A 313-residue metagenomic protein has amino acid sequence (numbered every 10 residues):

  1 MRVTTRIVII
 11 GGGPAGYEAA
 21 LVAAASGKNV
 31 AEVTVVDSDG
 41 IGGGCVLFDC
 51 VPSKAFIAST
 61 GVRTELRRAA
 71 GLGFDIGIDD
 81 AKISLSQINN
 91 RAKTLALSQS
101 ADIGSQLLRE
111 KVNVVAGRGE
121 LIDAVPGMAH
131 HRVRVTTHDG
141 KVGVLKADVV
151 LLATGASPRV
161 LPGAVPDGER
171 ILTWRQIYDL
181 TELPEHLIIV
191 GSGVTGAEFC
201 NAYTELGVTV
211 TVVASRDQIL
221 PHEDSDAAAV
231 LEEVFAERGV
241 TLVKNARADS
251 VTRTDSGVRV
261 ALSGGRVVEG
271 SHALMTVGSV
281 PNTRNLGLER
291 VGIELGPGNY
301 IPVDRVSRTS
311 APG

Functional and structural regions predicted by a protein language model:
M1-A15, L183-G193: Beta1/beta-strand and adjacent pyrophosphate-binding region of the FAD-binding site in flavoprotein oxidoreductases
R2-T4, V22-L183, R216-L220, D224-A229 (+2 more regions): Glycine-rich flavin
R6-T34, G196-T204: N-terminal Rossmann-like FAD-binding beta1-loop-alpha1 element of flavoenzymes
G11-G16, G155, G191-G196, G278 (+1 more regions): Conserved phosphate-binding and hydrolysis motifs of nucleotide-dependent enzymes
A147-V149, A153-R159, G270-T283: Glycine-/small-residue-rich beta->alpha transition segments that form the dinucleotide
G168-P184, H272-G313: FAD-site-proximal beta/loop scaffold in flavoenzymes
R170, T181-E223: Rossmann-like NAD(P)H-binding beta-loop-alpha module
